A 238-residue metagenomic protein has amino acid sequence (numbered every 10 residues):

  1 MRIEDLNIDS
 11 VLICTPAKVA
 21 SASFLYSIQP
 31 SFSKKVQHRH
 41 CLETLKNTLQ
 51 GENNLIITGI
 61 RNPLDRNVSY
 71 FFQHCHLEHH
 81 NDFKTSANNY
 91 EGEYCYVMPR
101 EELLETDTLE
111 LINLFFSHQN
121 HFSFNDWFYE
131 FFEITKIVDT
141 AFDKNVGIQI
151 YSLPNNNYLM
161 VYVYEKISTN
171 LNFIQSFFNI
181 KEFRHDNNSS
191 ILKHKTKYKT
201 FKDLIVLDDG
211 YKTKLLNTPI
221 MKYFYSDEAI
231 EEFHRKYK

Functional and structural regions predicted by a protein language model:
M1-K238: Membrane-interface amphipathic segments in extracytoplasmic regions
